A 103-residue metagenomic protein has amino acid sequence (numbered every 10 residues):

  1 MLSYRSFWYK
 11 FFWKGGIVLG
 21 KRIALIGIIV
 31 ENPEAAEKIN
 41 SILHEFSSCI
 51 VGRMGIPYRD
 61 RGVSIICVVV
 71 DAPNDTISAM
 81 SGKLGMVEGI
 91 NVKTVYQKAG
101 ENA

Functional and structural regions predicted by a protein language model:
F7-A103: Long, contiguous binding/interaction regions
